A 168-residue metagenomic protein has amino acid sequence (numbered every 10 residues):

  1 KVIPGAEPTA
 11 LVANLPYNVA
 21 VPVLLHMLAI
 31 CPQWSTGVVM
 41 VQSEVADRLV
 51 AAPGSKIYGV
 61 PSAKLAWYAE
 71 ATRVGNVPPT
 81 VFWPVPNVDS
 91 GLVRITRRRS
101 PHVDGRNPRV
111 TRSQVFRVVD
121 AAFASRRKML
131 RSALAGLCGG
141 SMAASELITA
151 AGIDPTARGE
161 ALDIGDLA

Functional and structural regions predicted by a protein language model:
K1-V118, T149: Catalytic cores of RNA-modifying enzymes
N87-A168: S-adenosyl-L-methionine-dependent methyltransferase catalytic core, i.e., the SAM/SAH-binding region
